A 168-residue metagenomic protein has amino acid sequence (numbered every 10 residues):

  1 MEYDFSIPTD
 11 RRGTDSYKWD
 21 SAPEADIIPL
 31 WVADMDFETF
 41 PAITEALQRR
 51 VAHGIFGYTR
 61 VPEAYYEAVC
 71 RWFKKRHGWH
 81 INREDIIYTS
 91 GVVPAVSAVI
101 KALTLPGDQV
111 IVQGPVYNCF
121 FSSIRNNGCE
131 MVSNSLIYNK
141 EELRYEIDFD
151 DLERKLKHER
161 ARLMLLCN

Functional and structural regions predicted by a protein language model:
E2-G91, A98, D148: N-terminal small-domain helix-loop-helix segment of the aminotransferase-like
F56-N168: Conserved core of the PLP fold type I
